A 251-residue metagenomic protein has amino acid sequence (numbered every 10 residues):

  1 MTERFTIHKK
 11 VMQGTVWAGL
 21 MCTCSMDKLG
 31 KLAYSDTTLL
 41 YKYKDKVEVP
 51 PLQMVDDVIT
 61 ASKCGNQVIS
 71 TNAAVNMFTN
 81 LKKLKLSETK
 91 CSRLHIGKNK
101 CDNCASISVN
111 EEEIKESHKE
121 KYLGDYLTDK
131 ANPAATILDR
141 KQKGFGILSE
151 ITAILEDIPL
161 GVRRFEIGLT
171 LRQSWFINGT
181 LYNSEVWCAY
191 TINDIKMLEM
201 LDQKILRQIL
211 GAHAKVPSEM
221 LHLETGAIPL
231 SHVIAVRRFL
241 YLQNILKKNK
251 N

Functional and structural regions predicted by a protein language model:
E3, P50-Q53, H118-K119: Short, flexible turn/loop "capping" segments at secondary-structure junctions
I7-L39, F176: Conserved pre-motif C helix in the palm subdomain of viral-like polymerases
K9-V11, V49-N80, I96-K98, D129-P133 (+1 more regions): Catalytic palm subdomain of template-directed nucleic-acid polymerases, centered on the conserved carboxylate motif
K10-C22, Y41-K44, A61-N66, E113 (+3 more regions): Conserved, non-catalytic sequence blocks in retroelement Pol enzymes and Pol-derived host proteins
D36-Q53: Active-site nucleotide-donor binding segment shared across nucleotidyl transfer reactions
K85-H118: Short, conserved micro-motifs composed of acidic
E111-C188, Q243, N249: Basic, alpha-helical interaction scaffolds
D194-N251: Acidic catalytic cores of enzymes that act on phosphate-bearing nucleotides/polynucleotides
